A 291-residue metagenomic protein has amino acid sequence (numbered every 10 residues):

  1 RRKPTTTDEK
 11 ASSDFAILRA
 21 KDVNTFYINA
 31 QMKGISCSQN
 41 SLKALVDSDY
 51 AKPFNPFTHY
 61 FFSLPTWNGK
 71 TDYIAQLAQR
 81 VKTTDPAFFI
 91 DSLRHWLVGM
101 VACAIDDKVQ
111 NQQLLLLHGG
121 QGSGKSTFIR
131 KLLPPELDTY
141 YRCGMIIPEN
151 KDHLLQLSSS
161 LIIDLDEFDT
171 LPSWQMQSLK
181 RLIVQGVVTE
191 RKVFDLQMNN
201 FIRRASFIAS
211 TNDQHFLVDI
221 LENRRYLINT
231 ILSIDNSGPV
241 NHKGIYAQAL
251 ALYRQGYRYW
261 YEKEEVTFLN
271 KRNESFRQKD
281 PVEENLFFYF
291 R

Functional and structural regions predicted by a protein language model:
R1-D72, A87: N-terminal nucleic-acid engagement/recognition segments and initiation subdomains in replication, restriction
I28, F61, F89, C103-D107 (+5 more regions): Compositionally biased, intrinsically disordered low-complexity regions enriched in proline and serine
K33-N55, Q110, D138-R142, P148-Q175 (+3 more regions): Feature primarily recognizes SF3-like P-loop helicase cores of small DNA viruses
S48-S158: P-loop NTPase catalytic core of nucleic-acid-dependent motor ATPases
K125, M176-Q177: Conserved long hydrophobic alpha-helices within structured protein cores
I129, L179-K180: Short amphipathic alpha-helical segments and helix-helix/interface helices
